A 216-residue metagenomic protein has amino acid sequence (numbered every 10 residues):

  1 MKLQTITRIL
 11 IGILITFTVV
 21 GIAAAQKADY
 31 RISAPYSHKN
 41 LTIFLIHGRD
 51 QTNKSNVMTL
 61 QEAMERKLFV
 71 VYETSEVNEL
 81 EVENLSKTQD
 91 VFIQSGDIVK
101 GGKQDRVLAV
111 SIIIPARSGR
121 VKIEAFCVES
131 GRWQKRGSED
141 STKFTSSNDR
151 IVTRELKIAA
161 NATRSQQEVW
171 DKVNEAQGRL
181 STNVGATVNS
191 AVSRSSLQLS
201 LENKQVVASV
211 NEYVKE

Functional and structural regions predicted by a protein language model:
M1, G21-A25: Basic/polar N-terminal segments that are highly enriched at the extreme N-terminus, encompassing both cleavable
K2-I11: Bacterial N-terminal signal peptides that target proteins for export
L10-V20: Bacterial N-terminal signal peptides
A25-D90, G96-E216: Intrinsically disordered, low-complexity segments enriched in small/polar residues
